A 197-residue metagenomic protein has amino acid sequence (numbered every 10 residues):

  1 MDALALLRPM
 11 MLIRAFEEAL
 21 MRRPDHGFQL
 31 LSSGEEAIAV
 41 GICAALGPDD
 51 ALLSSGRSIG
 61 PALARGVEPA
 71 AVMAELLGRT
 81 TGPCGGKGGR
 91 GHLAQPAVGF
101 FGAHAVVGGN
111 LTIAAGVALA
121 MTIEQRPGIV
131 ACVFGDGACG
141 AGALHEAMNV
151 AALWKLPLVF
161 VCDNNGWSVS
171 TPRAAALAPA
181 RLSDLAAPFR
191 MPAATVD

Functional and structural regions predicted by a protein language model:
L4-L7, L30: Hydrophobic alpha-helical segments at protein termini of multi-pass membrane proteins
R8-R22: N-terminal glycine-rich anion-binding loops that anchor highly charged ligand groups
E18-W154, P172-A178, L182-R190: Cofactor-binding active-site loop characterized by glycine-rich and histidine/acidic residues
W154-A174: A short, conserved beta-to-alpha structural element at the edge of catalytic cores that scaffolds binding
P192-V196: Structural signal for short hydrophobic segments within the conserved structured cores of catalytic domains across
